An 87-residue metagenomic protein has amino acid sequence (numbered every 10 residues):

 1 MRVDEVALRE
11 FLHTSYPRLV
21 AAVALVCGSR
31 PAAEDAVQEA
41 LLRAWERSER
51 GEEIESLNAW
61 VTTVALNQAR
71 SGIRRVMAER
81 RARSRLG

Functional and structural regions predicted by a protein language model:
M1-A21, P31-V37, W45: A short, charge-rich alpha-helical start-of-domain segment used by transcription regulators
D4, R50-E53: Residue-level signature of the cytosolic catalytic core of signaling kinases
H13, V20-L25, L41-E49, L66-R74: Short amphipathic alpha-helical interface segments enriched in basic and hydrophobic/aromatic residues, used as
R18, R30, W45-S48, W60 (+2 more regions): Bulky hydrophobic/aromatic packing residues
D35-L42, E46, E55-N67: Structural recognition of an alpha-helix C-terminal capping motif at a helix-to-coil junction
E52, T63-R85: Arg/Lys-rich amphipathic alpha helix in sigma70-family domain 2
